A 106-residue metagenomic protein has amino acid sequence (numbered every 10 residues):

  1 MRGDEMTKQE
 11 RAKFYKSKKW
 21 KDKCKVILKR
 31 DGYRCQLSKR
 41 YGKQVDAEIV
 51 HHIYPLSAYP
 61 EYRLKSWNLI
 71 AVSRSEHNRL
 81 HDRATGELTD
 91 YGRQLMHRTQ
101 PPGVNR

Functional and structural regions predicted by a protein language model:
M1-K18, L88-R106: Arg/Lys-rich, low-complexity, intrinsically disordered N-terminal tails that contact nucleic acids
F14-K23, I53-S57: Short Cys/His-rich Zn2+-coordinating modules
Y15, V50, L80: Short clusters of hydrophobic/aromatic residues that line enzyme substrate/ligand-binding pockets
K19-I49, S73: Short cysteine-rich loop/turn motifs with clustered Cys
K39-A71: Histidine-centered nuclease catalytic patch
G42-K43, L69-M96: Short Cys/His-centered divalent metal-binding micro-motifs
L64-S75, Q100-R106: Short Fe-S-cluster ligation motifs
